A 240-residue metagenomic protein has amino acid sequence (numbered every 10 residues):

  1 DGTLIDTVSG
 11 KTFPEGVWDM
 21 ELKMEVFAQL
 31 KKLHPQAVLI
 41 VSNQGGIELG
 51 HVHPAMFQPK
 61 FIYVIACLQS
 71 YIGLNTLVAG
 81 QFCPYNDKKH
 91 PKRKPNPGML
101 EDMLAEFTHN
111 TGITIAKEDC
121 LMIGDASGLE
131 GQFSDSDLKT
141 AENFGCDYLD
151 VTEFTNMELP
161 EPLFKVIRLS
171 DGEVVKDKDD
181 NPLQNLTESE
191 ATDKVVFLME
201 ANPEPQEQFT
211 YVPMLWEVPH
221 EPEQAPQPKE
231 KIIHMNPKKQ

Functional and structural regions predicted by a protein language model:
D1-L39: Active-site neighborhood of HAD-like aspartate-dependent phosphohydrolases
G16-L22, V52-K60, K94-P95, Q132-S136: Alpha-helix N-cap and loop-to-helix initiation/capping positions
V26-F61, T76-K89, I123-A126: Substrate-recognition element of Asp-dependent hydrolases with the DxDx(T/V) motif
E48-Y71, R93-E106: Short, electropositive alpha-helical surface patch
K92-D135: Conserved Lys-Pro-Asp/Glu-containing loop-to-beta segment of HAD-superfamily phosphomonoesterases, centered on
L121-P160: Acidic, Mg2+-coordinating phosphoryl-transfer loop and its flanking beta/alpha structural elements, shared across
P160-D180, Y211: Short aromatic-glycine-(Arg/Gly/Cys) micro-motifs in beta-strand/loop hairpins
T192-K239: Short, mixed-charge low-complexity intrinsically disordered segments
